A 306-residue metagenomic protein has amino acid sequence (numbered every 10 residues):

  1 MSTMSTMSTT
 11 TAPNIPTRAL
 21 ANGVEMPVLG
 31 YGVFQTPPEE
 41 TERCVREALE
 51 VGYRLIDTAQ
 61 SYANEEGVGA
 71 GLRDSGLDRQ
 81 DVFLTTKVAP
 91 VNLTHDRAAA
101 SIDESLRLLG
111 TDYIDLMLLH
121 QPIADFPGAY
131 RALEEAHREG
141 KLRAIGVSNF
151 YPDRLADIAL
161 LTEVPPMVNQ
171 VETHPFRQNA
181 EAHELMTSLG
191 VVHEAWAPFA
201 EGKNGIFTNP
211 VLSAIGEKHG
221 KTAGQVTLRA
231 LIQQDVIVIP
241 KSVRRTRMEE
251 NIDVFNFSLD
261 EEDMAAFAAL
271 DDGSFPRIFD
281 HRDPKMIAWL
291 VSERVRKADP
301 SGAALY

Functional and structural regions predicted by a protein language model:
M1-V82, F199, R294-V295, D299-Y306: N-terminal binding-site loop/beta-alpha segment at the start of enzyme catalytic domains that lines or forms
T11-R18, E66-R73, I102-E104, P152-A156 (+1 more regions): Alpha-helical scaffolding within the catalytic cores of extracellular/periplasmic polymer-degrading hydrolases
A21, G69-D81, D103-G110, E135-H137 (+2 more regions): Acidic (Asp/Glu)-rich catalytic clusters
T36-E39, T58-G67, V91-D96, P122-P127 (+2 more regions): Acidic-and-aromatic substrate-binding clefts and catalytic sites of carbohydrate-active enzymes
T36-L49, T94-L109, G128, D153-A156 (+1 more regions): Short, acidic/polar
L55, Y113-L116, A144, V168: Residues at the N-termini of beta-strands
K87, V91-E135: Glycine/small-residue-rich loop that forms an oxyanion/phosphate-binding "nest" at active or ligand-binding sites
Q121-Y306: Beta/alpha (TIM)-barrel catalytic core signal, keyed to glycine-rich beta->alpha loops juxtaposed to Asp/Glu that bind
